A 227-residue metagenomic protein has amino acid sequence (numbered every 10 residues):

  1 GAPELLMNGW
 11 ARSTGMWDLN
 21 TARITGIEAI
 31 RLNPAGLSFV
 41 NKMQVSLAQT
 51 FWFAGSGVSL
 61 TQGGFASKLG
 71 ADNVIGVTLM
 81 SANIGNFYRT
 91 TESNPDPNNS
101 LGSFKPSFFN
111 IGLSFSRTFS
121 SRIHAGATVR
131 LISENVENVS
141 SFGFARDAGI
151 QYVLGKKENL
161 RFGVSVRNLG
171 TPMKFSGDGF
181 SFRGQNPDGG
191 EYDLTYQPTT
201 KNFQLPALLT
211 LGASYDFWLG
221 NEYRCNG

Functional and structural regions predicted by a protein language model:
G1-G227: Subset of outer-membrane beta-barrel
